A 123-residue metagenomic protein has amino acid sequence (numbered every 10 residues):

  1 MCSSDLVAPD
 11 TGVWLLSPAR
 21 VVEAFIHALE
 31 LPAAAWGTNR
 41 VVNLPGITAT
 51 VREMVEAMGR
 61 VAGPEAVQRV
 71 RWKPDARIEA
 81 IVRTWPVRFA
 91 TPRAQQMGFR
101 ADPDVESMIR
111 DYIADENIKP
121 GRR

Functional and structural regions predicted by a protein language model:
M1, G98-F99: A short glycine-leucine-enriched loop at secondary-structure breakpoints that most characteristically corresponds
M1-S3, V51: Short, small-residue-biased leader/transition segments that mark boundaries at the very start of proteins
L6-P9: Short conserved motifs of the RecA-like P-loop NTPase core
T11, L16, R20-V82, K119-R122: Mid/C-terminal beta-alpha module of Rossmann-like enzyme folds, strongest in SDR-family dehydrogenases/epimerases
A19-V22, R52, P92, D102 (+1 more regions): Residues in well-ordered alpha-helical elements
R60, Q96-G98: Residues at alpha-helix termini
A66, A101-D102: Residue-level detector of short coil/turn "hinge" positions at structural boundaries
W72-P74, P86, T91-Q96, P103-R123: Amphipathic terminal alpha-helices
